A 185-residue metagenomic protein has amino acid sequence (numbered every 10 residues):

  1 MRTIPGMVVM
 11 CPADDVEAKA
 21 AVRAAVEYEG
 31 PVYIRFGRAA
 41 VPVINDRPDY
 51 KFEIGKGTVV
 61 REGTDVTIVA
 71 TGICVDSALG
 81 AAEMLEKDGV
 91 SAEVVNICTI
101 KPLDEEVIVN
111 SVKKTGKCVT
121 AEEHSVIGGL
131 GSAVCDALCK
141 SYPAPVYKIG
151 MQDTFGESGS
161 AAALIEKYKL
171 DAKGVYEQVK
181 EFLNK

Functional and structural regions predicted by a protein language model:
M1-E27: Conserved thiamine diphosphate
V8-V9, V32, A92, V119: Hydrophobic beta-strand scaffold residues
A25-P31, V134: Glycine- and acidic-residue-enriched helix-capping/beta->alpha junction motif
R38-K185: Thiamine diphosphate
